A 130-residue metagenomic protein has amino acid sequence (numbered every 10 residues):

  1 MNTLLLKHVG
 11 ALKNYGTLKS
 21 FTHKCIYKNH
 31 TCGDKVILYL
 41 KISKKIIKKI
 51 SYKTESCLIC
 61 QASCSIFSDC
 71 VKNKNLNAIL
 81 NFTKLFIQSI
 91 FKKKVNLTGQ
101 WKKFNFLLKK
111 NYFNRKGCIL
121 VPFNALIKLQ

Functional and structural regions predicted by a protein language model:
M1-Q130: Domain-level signature for proteins that mediate thiol-based redox and metal-cofactor handling
